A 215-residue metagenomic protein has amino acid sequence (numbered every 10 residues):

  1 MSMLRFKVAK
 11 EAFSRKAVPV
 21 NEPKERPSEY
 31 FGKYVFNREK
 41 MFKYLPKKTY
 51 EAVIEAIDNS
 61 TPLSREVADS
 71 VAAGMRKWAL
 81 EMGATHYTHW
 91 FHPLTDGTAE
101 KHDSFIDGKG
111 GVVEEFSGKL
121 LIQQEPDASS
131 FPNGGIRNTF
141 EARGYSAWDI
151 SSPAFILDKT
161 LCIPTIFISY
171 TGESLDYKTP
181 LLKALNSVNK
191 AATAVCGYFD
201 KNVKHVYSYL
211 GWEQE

Functional and structural regions predicted by a protein language model:
M1-F6, D58, P62: An N-terminal domain-start capping segment
S2-F13, A17-K24, T139-L161: N-terminal hydrophobic targeting/anchoring segments and the immediately downstream early-domain regions of hydrolases
R5, S28, M82-G83, K159 (+1 more regions): Alpha-helical protein-protein interaction elements
A12-S117, Q123-F140: Histidine/acidic residue-rich metal-binding segments in metalloenzymes
E141-E215: Glycine-rich, acidic/polar active-site loops that bind/position phosphate-bearing ligands
